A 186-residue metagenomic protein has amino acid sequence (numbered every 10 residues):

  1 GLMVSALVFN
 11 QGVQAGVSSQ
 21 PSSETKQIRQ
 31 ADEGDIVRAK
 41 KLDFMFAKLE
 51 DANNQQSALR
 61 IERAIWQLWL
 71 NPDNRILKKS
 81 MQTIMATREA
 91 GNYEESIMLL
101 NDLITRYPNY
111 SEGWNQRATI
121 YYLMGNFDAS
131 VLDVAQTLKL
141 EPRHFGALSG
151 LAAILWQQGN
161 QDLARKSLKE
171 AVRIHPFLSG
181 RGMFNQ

Functional and structural regions predicted by a protein language model:
F9-K78: N-terminal leader/linker segments that initiate helical-solenoid repeat arrays
A47-N53, W156-S179: TPR/TPR-like (Sel1-like) alpha-helical repeat modules
N71, N109, R143, F177-L178: Short coil loop/turn residues that delineate tetratricopeptide repeat
N74-L140: Alpha-helical adaptor scaffolds
G113, A147, G180-R181: TPR alpha-solenoid repeat register
Q116, G150, F184-N185: Canonical tetratricopeptide repeat
